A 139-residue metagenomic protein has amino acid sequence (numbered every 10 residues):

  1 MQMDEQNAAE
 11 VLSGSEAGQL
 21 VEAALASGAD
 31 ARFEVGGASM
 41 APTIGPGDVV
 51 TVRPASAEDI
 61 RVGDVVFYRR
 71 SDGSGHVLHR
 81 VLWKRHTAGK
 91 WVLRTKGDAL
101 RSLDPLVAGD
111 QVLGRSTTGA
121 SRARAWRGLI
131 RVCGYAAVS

Functional and structural regions predicted by a protein language model:
M1-S139: Extended hydrophobic leader/signal-anchor segments used for secretion and membrane insertion
